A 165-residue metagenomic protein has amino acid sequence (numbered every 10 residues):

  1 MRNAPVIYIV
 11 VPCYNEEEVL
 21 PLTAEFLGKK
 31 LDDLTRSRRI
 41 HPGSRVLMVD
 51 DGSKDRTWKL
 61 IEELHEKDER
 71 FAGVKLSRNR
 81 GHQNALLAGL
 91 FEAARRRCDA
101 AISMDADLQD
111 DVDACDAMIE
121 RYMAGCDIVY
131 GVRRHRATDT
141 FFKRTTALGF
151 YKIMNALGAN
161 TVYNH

Functional and structural regions predicted by a protein language model:
P5-V11, L20, L27, S44-V49: Hydrophobic targeting segments
I7, H41-V46, F71-A72, D99-M104: Residue-level recognition of the N-termini of beta-strands and the immediately preceding loop/turn
V11, T35-G52, V74-K75: Short beta-strand/loop segment that forms part of the nucleotide-sugar
E16-S37: Short, well-formed alpha-helical segments that are part of the catalytic scaffolds of diverse glycosyltransferases
E18-P21, D55-K59, N84: Residue-level preference for short helical/loop micro-motifs built around acidic side chains
K30-H41, D68, E92-D99: Alpha-helix termini
L47-W58, L108-Q109: A conserved acidic beta->alpha catalytic loop
A72-R78, H82-R95, A100-S103, V112-H165: Acceptor/aglycone-binding surface of glycosyltransferases and processive sugar-polymer synthases
